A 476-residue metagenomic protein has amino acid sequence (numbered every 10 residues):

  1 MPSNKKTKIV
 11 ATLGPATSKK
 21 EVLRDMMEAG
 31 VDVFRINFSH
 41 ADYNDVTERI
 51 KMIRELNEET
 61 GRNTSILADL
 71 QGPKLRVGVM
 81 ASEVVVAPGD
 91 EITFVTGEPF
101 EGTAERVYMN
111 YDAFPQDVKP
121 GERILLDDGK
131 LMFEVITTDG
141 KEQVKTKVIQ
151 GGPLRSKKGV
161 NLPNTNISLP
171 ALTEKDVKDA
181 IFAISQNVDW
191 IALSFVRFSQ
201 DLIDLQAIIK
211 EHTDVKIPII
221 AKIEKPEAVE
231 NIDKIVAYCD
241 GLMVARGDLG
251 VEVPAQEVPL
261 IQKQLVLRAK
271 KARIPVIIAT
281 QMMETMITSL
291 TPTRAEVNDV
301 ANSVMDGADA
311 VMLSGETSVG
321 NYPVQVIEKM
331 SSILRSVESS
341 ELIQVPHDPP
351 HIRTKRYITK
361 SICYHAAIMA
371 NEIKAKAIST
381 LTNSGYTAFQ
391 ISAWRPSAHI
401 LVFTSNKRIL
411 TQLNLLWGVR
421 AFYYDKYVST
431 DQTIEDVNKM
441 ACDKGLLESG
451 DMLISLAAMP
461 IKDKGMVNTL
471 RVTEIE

Functional and structural regions predicted by a protein language model:
M1-E476: Non-catalytic helical/linker scaffolds that mediate oligomerization, partner binding, and domain coupling around large
